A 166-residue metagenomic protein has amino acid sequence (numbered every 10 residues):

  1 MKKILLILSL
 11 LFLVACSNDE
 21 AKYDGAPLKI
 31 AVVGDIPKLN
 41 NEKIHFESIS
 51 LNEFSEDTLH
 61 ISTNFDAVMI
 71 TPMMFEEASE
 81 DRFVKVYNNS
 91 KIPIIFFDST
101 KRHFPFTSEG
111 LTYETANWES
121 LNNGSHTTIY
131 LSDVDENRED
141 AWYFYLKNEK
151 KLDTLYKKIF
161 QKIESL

Functional and structural regions predicted by a protein language model:
M1-I4: Positively charged n-region of N-terminal signal peptides that target proteins for export
F12-A15: C-terminal motif of bacterial Sec signal peptides marking the signal peptidase cleavage site
S17-E20: Bacterial signal peptide processing site
V32-V33, V68-P72, I95-D98: Conserved beta-strand segments of the P-loop GTPase G domain that flank and frequently precede/overlap
V33-T63: A short, well-structured beta->alpha microelement
I36-P37, R82-L166: Extracytoplasmic electrostatic interaction patches
E42-K43, F75-V84: Active-site-adjacent loop/helix micro-motif of nuclease/hydrolase catalytic cores
I61-F75: Short, well-ordered secondary-structure micro-motifs within conserved domains or adaptor modules
